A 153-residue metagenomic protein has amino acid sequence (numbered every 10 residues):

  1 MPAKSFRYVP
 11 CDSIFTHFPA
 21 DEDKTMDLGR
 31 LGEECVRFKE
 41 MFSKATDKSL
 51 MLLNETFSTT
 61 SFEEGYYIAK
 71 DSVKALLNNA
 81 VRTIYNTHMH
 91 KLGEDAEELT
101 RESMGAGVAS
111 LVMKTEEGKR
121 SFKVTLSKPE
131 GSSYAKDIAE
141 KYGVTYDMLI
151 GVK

Functional and structural regions predicted by a protein language model:
M1-K153: ATPase nucleotide-binding head domains, primarily ABC-like/P-loop NTPase cores
